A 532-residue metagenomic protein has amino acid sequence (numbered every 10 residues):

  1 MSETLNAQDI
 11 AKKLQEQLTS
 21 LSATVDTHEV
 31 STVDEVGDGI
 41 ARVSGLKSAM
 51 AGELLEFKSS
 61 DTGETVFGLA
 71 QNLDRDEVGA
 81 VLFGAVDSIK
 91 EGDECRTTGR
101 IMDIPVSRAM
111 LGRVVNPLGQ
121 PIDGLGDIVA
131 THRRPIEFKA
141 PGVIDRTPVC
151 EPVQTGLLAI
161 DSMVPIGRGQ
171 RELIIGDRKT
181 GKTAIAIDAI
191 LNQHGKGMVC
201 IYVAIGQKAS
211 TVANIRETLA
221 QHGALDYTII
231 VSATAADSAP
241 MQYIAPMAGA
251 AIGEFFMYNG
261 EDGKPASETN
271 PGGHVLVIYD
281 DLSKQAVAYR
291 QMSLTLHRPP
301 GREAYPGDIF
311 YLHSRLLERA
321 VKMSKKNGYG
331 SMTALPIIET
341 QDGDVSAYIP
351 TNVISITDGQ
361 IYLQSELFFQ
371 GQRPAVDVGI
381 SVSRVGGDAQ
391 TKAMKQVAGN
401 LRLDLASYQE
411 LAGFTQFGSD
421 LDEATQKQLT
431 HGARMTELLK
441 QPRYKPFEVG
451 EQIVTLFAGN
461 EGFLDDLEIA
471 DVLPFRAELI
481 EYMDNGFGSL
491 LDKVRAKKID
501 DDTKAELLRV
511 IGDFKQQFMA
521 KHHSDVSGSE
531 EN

Functional and structural regions predicted by a protein language model:
S2-Q15, A23-D26, E35-V153: Acidic-enriched and Gly/Ser
S88, F255, E268, K284 (+1 more regions): Conserved catalytic/coupling modules of large nucleotide/cofactor-utilizing molecular machines
D93-C95, M102, V106-A109, I122-Q170 (+4 more regions): P-loop NTPase nucleotide-binding/switch module
T147-V153, R178, C200-I205, T228-A245 (+2 more regions): Flexible beta-alpha connector loops of hexameric P-loop NTPases
G156-K208, A250: P-loop NTPase nucleotide-binding module
K196-M198, A209-F255, G260-G263, S267-E268 (+1 more regions): Nucleotide-state-sensitive switch-loop elements of NTP-binding domains
G197-C200, D226-I229, G272-L276, Y329-A334: Loop/turn-to-beta-strand initiation segments
